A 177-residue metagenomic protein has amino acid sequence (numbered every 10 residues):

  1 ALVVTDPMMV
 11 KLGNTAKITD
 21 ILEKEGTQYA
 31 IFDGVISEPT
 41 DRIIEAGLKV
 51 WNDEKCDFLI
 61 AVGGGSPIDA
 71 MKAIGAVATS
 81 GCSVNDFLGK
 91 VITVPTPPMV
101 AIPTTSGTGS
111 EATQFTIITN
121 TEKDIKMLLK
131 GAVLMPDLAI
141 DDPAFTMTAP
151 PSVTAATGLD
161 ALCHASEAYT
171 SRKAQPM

Functional and structural regions predicted by a protein language model:
L2-T5, F32: Short beta-strands and strand-loop turn motifs
L2-V3, F58-I60, V100: Conserved beta-strand elements of the Class I
V4-T5, G63, T119: Short beta-strand/turn micro-motifs composed of small residues that flank or help shape donor/cofactor-binding pockets
T5, K11-N14, R172: N-terminal beta-alpha supersecondary unit
P7-M8, S106: Short, glycine/serine-rich, charged loops/turns that create anion-binding and catalytic segments at active sites
V10-C82, V91: N-terminal small/polar loop signature for handling phosphorylated ligands or for N-terminal nucleophile
T79-P176: A glycine/threonine-rich phosphate-anchoring loop and its flanking beta-alpha core in nucleotide/phosphate-binding
